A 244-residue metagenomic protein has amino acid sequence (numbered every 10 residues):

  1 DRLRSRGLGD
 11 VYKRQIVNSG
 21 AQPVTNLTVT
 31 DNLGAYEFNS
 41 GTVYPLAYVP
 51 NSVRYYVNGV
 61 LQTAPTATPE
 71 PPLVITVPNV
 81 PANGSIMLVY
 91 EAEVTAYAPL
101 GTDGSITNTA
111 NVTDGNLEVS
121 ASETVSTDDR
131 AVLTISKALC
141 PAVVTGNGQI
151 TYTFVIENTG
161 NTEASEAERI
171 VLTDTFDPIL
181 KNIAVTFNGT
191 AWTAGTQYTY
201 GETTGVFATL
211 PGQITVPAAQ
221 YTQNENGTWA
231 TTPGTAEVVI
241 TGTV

Functional and structural regions predicted by a protein language model:
R6, D10-V244: Exported/extracytosolic protein signature
